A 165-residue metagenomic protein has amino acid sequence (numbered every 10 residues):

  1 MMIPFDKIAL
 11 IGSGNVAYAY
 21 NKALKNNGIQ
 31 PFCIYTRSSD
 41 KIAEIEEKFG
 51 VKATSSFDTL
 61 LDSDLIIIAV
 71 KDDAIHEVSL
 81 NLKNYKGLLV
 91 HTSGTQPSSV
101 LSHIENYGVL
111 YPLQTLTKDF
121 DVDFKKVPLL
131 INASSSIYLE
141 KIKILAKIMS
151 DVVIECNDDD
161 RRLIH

Functional and structural regions predicted by a protein language model:
M1-T54: NAD(P)+-binding Rossmann beta1-loop-alpha1 motif at the extreme N-terminus of oxidoreductases
P4-K7, K86, K126: Phosphate-coordination loops involved in phosphoryl transfer and adenosine-cofactor binding
I29-Q30, G87, D151: Short phosphate-binding/catalytic loops that engage adenosine nucleotides
P31, A53, Y107, V153-I154: Hydrophobic beta-strand scaffold residues
R37-K41, T92-P97, S136: Short, polar loop motifs at secondary-structure junctions
K41, I45-K48, D121-H165: Internal alpha-helical scaffold of NAD(P)-dependent oxidoreductase catalytic cores
F49-V122: Rossmann-like NAD(P)(H) cofactor-binding subdomain of soluble oxidoreductases
